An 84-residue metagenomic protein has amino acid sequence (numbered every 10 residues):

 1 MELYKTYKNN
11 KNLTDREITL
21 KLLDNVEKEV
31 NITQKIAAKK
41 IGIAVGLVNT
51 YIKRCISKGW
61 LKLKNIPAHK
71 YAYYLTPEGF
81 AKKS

Functional and structural regions predicted by a protein language model:
M1-T6: Long, low-complexity, charged/polar intrinsically disordered regions in eukaryotic proteins
K8-I18, T33, I66-S84: Short, cationic-aromatic polyanion-contact patches
L13, L23, I52, K64-I66: Residue-level signal for the start and early helices of compact helical domains
E17-V30: Short amphipathic alpha-helical interface segments
K21, T33, T50: Short Gly/charged-rich anion-binding patches and loops
V26, A37, V48-L61: Basic amphipathic alpha-helical segments that dock to polyanions
K40: Residues within the alpha-helical elements of helix-turn-helix
